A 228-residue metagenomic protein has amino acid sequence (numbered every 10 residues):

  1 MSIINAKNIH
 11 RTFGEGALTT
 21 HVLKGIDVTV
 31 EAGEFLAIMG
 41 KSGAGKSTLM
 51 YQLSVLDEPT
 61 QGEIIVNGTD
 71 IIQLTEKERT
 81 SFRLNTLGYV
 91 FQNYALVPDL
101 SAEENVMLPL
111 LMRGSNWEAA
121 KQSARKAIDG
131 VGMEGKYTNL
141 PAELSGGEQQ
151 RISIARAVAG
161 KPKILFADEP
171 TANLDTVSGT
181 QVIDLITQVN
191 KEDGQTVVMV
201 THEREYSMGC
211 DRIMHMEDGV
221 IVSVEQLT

Functional and structural regions predicted by a protein language model:
I3-M216: ABC family nucleotide-binding domain
I213-E225: H-loop (His-switch) and adjacent beta-strand-loop-beta switch element of ABC-type ATPase nucleotide-binding domains
